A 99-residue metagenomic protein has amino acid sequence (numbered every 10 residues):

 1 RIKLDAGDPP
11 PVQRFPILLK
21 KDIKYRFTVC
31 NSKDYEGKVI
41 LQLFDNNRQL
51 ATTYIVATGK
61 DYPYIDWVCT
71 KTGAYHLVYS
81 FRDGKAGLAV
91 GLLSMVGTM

Functional and structural regions predicted by a protein language model:
R1-R14, T98-M99: Non-catalytic extracellular/lumenal accessory regions of secreted precursors
I2, A51-G59: Solvent-exposed serine/threonine-rich low-complexity stretches and specific carbohydrate-binding patches
G7, S32-D34, R82-G84: Short polar/acidic secondary-structure junctions
Q13, I17, G59-K71, L77: Beta-sandwich interaction modules
R14-S32, H76-S80: Hydrophobic beta-strand segments within beta-rich accessory/binding domains
K24, E36-I40, G87-V90: Exposed beta-strand and adjacent loop surfaces of beta-rich binding modules that mediate intermolecular recognition
D34-L50: Short, surface-exposed beta-strand/strand-loop-strand elements in extracellular ectodomains
L43, K71-M99: C-terminal edge strands of extracellular/lumenal beta-sandwich accessory domains
